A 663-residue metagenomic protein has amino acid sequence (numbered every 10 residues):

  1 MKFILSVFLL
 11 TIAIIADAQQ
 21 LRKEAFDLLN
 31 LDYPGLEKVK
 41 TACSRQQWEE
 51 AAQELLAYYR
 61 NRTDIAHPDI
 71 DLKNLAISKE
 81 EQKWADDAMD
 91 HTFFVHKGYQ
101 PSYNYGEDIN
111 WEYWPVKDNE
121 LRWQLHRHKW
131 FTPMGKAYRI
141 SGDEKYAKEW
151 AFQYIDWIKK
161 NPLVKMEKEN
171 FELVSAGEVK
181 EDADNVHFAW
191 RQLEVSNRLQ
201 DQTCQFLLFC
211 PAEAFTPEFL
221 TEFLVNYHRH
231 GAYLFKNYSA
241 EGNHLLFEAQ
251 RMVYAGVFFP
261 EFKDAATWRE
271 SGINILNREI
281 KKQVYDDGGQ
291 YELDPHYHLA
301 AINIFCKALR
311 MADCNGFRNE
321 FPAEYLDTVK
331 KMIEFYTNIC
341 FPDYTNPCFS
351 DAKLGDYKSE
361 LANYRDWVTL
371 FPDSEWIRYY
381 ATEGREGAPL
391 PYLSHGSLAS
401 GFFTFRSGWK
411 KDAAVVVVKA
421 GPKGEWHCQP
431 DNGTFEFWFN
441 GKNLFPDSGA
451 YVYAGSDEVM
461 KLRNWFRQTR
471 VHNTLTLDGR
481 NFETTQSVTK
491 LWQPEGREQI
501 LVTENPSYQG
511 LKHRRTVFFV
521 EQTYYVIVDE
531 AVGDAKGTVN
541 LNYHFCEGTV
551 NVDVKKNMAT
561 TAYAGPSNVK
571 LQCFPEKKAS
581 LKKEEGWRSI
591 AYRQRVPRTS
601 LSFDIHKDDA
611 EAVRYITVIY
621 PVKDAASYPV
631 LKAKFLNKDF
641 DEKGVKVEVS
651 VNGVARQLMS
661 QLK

Functional and structural regions predicted by a protein language model:
M1-Q20: Bacterial Sec-dependent N-terminal signal peptides
Q19-F93: Extreme N-terminal leader/anchor segments
W48, R62-H67, I77-A88, F93-Y99 (+4 more regions): Short, solvent-exposed loop/edge-beta patches enriched in aromatic
V95, G396-L398, C428-P430, Q468 (+1 more regions): Short solvent-exposed loop/turn micro-motifs enriched in small/polar/acidic residues
S102-W111, K117-V329: Aromatic-lined, polymer-binding surfaces characteristic of secreted/periplasmic polysaccharide-degrading enzymes
S196, Y357, L361, S456-K663: CBM-like, beta-strand-rich accessory domains located in the C-terminal region of large, secreted polysaccharide-active
Y285, G289-F445, E495, D608-R614 (+2 more regions): Carbohydrate-active enzyme catalytic cores, enriched for enzymes that act on polyanionic acidic polysaccharides
V415-L491: Catalytic core of carbohydrate-active enzymes
